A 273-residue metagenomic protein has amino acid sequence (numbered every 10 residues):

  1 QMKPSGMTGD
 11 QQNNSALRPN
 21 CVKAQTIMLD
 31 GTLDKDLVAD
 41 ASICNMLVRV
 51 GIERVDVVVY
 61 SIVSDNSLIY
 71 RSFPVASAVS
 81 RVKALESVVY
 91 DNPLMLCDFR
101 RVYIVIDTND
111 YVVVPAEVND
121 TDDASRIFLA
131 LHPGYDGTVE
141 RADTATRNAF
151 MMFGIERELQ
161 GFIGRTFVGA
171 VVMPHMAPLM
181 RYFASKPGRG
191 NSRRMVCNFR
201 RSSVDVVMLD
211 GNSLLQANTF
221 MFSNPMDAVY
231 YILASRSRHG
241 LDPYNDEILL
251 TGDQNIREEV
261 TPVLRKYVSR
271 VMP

Functional and structural regions predicted by a protein language model:
K3, T8-D10, N14-S64: N-terminal basic/disordered segments at the start of proteins
S5, G9, D91-V102, I106-D107 (+3 more regions): N-terminal non-globular leader segments, chiefly Sec-dependent signal peptides
K23, L29, R49, R54-V55 (+2 more regions): Small-residue (GG/TT-enriched) beta-loop-alpha framework at ligand/catalytic clefts
S42-N45, R100-R101, N191-R193, Y244-D246: Short coil/turn segments at beta-strand junctions that form active-site/ligand-binding loops
V50-E53, I104-N109, R200, L250-N255: Structural motif
Y60, N66-S77, V82-S185: Active-site neighborhood for divalent-cation/phosphate handling
A116-E117, M208-D210, T261-P262: Short amphipathic alpha-helical segments
L215, T219-P273: Accessory, usually C-terminal, subdomains that scaffold auxiliary metal cofactors
